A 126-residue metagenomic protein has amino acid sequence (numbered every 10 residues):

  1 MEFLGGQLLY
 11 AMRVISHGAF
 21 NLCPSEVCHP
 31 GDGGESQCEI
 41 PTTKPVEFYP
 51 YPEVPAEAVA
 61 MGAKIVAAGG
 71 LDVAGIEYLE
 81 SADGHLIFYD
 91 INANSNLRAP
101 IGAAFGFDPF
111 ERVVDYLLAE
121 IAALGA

Functional and structural regions predicted by a protein language model:
M1-F3, G84-A99: A short beta-strand motif that forms the metal-chelation/ATP-contact edge of phosphoryl-transfer active sites
M1-R13, H17-F20: Conserved active-site beta-strand-loop modules that form the wall/rim of enzyme catalytic pockets and either contain
E2, A11, G62-I65, Y78 (+1 more regions): Long, contiguous hydrophobic alpha-helical segments, chiefly transmembrane helices and signal peptides
G5-G6, G75, G106: Glycine-centered flexibility sites
L8, I15-S16, D72, S81-D83 (+1 more regions): Short Gly/Pro-enriched loop/turn and capping motifs at secondary-structure junctions
L9-Y10, A74, I87-Y89: Protein kinase-like catalytic core scaffold
G18-C28, L97-G106: A short, polar/charged loop-to-alpha-helix boundary motif
N21-G84, P109-G125: A long amphipathic alpha-helix within ATP-dependent nucleotide-binding catalytic cores
